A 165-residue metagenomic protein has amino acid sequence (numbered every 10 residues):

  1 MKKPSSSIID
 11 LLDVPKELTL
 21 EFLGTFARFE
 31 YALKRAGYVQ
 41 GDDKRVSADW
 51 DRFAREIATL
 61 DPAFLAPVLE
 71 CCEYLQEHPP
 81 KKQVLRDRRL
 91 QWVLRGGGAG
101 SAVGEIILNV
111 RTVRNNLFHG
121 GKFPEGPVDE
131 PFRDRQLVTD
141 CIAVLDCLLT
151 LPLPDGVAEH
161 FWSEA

Functional and structural regions predicted by a protein language model:
M1-L94, G98-N109, E130, A158-A165: Amphipathic alpha-helical interface elements
L23, A27, L108, N115 (+2 more regions): Generic structural signal for well-ordered, non-transmembrane alpha-helical segments in soluble/cytosolic regions
E30-L33, R114, F118-G121, L145 (+1 more regions): A structural signal for well-ordered alpha-helices, especially hydrophobic packing surfaces of coiled-coils
K34, R133-S163: Amphipathic, Lys/Arg-enriched alpha-helical patches that create a basic surface for binding polyanionic ligands
Y38-V39, F123, P154: Intrinsically disordered or highly flexible coil/loop and linker segments, enriched in small and charged/polar residues
V103-G126: Histidine-centered, metal-coordinating catalytic motifs and their short helical/loop contexts
G126-D134: A short acidic/glycine-rich loop-to-helix N-cap element
